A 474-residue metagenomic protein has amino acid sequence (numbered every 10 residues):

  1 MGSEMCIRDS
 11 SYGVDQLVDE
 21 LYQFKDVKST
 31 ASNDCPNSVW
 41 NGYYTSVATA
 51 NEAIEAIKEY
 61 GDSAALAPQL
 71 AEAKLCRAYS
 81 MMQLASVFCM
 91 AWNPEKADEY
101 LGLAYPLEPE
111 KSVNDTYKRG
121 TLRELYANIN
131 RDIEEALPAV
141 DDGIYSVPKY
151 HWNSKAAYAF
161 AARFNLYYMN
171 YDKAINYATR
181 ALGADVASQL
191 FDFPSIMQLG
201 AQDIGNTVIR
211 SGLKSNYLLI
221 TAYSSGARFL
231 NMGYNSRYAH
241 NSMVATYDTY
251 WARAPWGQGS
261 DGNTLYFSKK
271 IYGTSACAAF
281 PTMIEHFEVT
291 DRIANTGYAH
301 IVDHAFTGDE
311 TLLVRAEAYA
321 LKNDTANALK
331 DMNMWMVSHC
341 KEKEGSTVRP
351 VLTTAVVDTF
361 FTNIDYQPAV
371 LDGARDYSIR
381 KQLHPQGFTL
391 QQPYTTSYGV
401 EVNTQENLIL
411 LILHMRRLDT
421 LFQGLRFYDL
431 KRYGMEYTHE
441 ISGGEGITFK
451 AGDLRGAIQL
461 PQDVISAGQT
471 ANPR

Functional and structural regions predicted by a protein language model:
G2-I7: Short, small-residue-biased leader/transition segments that mark boundaries at the very start of proteins
D15-C89, T116, G120-E124, I133-Y145 (+4 more regions): Conserved, well-structured interaction surfaces
V87-R131, N176, D185: Short coil/linker segments at helix-helix boundaries
K155-P194, S466-P473: Aromatic-residue-lined binding/catalytic grooves and analogous aromatic/hydrophobic interfacial grooves in multimeric
I175-D309, V337-G399, L411, L425 (+2 more regions): Hydrophobic-face positions in mid-chain alpha helices that act as interaction patches
L390-R474: C-terminal functional modules
